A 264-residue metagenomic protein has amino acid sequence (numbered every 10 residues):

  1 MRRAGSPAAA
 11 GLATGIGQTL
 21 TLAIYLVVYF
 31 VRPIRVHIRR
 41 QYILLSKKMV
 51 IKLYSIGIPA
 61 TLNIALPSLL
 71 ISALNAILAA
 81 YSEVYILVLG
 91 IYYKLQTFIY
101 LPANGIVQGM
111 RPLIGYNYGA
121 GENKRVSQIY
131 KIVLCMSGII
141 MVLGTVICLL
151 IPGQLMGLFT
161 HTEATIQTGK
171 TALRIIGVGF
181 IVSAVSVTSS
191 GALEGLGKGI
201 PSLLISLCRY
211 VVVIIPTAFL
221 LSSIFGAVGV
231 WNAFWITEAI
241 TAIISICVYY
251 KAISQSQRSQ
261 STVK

Functional and structural regions predicted by a protein language model:
M1-P7, A65-Y92, F98, Y116 (+2 more regions): Helix-terminus/linker motif at the lipid-water interface of multi-pass membrane proteins
R2-I58, I114-G179, L220-K264: Short alpha-helical transmembrane segments in multi-pass integral membrane proteins
L26, S72-I77, F98, V146 (+3 more regions): Alpha-helical transmembrane segments of multipass membrane proteins
K48, K52-I77, G109, M141: Core transmembrane alpha-helical segments of multi-pass membrane transporters/permeases
N75, V88-P152, S183-S202: Small-residue-rich hydrophobic transmembrane alpha-helices
K94-T97, L207-P216: Small-residue-enriched core segments of transmembrane alpha-helices in multipass membrane transport and channel
T97, A103, E163-S189, C208: Alpha-helical transmembrane segments of multi-pass membrane proteins
R174, I200-I205: Short, amphipathic, aromatic/basic-enriched membrane-interface segments that mark the entry/exit of transmembrane
